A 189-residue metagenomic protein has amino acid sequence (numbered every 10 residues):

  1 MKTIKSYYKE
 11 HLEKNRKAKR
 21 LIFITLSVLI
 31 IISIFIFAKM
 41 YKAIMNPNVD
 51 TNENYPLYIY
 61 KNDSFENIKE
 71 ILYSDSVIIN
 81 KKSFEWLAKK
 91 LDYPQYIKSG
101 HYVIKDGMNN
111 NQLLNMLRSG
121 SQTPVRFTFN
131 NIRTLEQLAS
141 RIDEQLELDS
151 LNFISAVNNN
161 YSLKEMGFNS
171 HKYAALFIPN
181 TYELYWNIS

Functional and structural regions predicted by a protein language model:
M1-S189: Conserved catalytic or metal-liganding residues and their short signature motifs at active sites of enzymes
